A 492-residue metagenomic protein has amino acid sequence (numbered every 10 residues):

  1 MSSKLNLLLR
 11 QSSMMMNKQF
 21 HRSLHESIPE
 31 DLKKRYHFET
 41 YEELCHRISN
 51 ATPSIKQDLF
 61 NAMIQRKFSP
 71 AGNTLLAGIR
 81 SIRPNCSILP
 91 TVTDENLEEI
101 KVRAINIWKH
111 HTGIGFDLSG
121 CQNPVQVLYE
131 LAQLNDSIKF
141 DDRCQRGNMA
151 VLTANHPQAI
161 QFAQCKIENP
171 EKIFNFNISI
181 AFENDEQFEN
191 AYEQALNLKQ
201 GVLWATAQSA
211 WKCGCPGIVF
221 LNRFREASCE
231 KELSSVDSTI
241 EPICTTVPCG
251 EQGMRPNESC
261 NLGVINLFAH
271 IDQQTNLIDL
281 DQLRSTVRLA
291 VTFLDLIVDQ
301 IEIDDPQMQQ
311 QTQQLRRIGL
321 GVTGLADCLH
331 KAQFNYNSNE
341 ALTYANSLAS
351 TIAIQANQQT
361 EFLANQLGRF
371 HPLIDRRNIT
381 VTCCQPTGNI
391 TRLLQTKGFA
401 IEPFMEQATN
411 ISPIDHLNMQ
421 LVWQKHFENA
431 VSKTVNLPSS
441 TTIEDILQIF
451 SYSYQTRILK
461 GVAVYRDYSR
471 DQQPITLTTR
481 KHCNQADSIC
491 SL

Functional and structural regions predicted by a protein language model:
S2-L492: Long, C-terminal-biased catalytic regions of enzyme "large/alpha" subunits
